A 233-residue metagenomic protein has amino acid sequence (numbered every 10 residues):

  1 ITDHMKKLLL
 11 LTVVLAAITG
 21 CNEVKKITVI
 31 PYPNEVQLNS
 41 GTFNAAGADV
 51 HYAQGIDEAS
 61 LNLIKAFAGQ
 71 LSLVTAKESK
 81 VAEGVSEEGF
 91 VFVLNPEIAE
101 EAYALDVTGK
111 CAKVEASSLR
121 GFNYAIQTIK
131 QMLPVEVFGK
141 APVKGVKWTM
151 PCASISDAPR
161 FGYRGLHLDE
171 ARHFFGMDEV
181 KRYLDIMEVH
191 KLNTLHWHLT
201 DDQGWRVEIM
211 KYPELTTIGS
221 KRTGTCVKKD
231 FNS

Functional and structural regions predicted by a protein language model:
I1-T28: Bacterial Sec-dependent N-terminal signal peptides
L8, E136-A141, K191-W197: Short secondary-structure capping/junction motifs at helix and strand boundaries
C21-R164: Acidic, contiguous N-terminal accessory segments
A116, R164-M177, I218, T225 (+1 more regions): The substrate-binding groove and active-site-proximal loops of carbohydrate-active enzymes, especially glycoside
P159, Q203-S233: Aromatic- and acidic-residue-enriched carbohydrate-binding clefts of CAZyme catalytic domains
D169-D202, R206-I209: A conserved hydrophobic secondary-structure block that centers on an alpha-helix together with its immediately flanking
